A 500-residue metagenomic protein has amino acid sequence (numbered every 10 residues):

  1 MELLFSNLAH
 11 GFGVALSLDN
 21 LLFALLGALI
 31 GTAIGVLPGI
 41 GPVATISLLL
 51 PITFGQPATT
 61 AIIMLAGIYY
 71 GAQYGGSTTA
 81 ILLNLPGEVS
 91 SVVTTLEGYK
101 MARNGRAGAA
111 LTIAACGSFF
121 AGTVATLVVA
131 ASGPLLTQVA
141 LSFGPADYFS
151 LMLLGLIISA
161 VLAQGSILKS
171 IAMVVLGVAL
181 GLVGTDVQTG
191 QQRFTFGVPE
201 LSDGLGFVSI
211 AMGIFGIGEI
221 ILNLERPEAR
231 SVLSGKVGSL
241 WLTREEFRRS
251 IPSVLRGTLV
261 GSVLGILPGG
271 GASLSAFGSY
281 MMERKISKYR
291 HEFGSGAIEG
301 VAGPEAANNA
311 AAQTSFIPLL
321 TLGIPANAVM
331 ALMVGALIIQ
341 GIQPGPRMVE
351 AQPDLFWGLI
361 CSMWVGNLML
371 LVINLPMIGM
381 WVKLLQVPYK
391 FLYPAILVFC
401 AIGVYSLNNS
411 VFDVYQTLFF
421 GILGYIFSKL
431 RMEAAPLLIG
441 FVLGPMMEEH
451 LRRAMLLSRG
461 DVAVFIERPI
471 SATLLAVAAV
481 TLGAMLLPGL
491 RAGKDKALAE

Functional and structural regions predicted by a protein language model:
M1-A61, P134, Q138-L141, Q192-A297 (+5 more regions): Helix-loop-helix hairpins and the membrane-proximal interhelical loops of multi-pass alpha-helical transport proteins
A28-P42, A72-N84, S159-Q164, T258-P268 (+3 more regions): Transmembrane alpha-helix interface/packing and boundary motifs in multi-pass membrane proteins, characterized by
I34-V43, I81-V92, V124-V128, L264-L274 (+4 more regions): Short helix-coil transition sites and intra-membrane helix breaks within transmembrane domains of multi-pass
P42-P51, L65, A80-K100, A131 (+6 more regions): Re-entrant/interfacial helical elements at transmembrane boundaries that shape and gate the permeation pathway
L48, I81-A109, L135, V139 (+4 more regions): Flexible loop linkers connecting adjacent transmembrane helices in multi-pass alpha-helical membrane transporters
T59-I63, K100-G117, K288-V301, A328-A331 (+1 more regions): Membrane-interface alpha-helices at helix entry/exit sites of multi-pass transporters
Y69-I81, G87, A297-L322, A326 (+1 more regions): A structural-propensity feature for long, helix-poor, extended segments
T112-E228, I339-G493: Membrane-embedded alpha-helical modules
